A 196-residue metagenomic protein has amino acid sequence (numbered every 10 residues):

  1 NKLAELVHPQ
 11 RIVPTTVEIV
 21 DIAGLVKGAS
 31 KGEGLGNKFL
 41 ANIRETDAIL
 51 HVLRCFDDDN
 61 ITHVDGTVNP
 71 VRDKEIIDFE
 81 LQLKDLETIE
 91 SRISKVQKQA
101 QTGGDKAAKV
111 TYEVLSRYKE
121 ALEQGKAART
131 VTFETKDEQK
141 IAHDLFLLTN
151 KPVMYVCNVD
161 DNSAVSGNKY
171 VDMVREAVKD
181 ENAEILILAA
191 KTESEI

Functional and structural regions predicted by a protein language model:
K2-H51, F56-E75, F133-L145, G167-Y170: Switch II of P-loop NTPase G domains
A4, T15, A23, A29 (+9 more regions): Small-side-chain structural scaffolding
P14, N60, T88, A100 (+1 more regions): Secondary-structure transition/capping residues
T16-E33, N42, F79-Q82, L86-K119: Conserved ASCE/P-loop NTPase catalytic core
A48-H51, F56-K84, T88-S91, A164 (+1 more regions): Switch/coupling subdomain of P-loop NTPase systems
K95-I196: C-terminal-of-GTPase-core extension/linker across diverse P-loop GTPases
